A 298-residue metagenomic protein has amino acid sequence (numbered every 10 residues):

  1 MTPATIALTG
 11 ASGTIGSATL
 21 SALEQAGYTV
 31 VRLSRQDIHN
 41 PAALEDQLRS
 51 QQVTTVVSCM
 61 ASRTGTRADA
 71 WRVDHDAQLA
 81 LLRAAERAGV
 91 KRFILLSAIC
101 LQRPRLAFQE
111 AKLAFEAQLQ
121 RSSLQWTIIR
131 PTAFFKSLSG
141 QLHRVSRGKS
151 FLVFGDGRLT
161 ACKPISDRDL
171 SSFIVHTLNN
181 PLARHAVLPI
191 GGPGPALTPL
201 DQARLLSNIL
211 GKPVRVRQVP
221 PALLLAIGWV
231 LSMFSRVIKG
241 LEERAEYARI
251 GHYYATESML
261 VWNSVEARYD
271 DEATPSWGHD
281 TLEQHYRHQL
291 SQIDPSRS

Functional and structural regions predicted by a protein language model:
T2-Y28: N-terminal Rossmann NAD(P)H-binding glycine-rich loop of SDR-like oxidoreductase domains
Q25, T29-A88, C100-Q102: NAD(P)H-binding glycine-rich loop region in Rossmannoid oxidoreductase-like domains and their noncatalytic homologs
A88, S97, R103, F115-H143: Conserved beta-loop-beta element that borders a ligand/cofactor-binding pocket
A133-C162: NAD(P)-dependent short-chain dehydrogenase/reductase
S137-V145, T177-L188, G211-V214: Glycine/proline-rich active-site loop of Rossmann-fold NAD(P)-dependent oxidoreductases
F154-T160, A186-A196, L210-G211, V219-P221 (+1 more regions): Glycine-rich Rossmann NAD(P)(H)-binding loop
R158-L178, A186, T198: Substrate-positioning beta->alpha
A222-S298: A hydrophobic C-terminal alpha-helical subdomain
